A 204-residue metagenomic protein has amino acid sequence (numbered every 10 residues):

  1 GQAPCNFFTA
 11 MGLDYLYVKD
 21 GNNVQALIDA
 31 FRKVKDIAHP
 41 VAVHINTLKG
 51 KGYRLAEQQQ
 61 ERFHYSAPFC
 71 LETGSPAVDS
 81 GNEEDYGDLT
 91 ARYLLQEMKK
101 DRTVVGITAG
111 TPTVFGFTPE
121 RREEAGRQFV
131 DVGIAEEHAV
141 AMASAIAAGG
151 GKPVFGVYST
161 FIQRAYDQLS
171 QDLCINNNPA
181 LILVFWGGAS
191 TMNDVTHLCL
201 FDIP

Functional and structural regions predicted by a protein language model:
Q2-P4, T9-A30, D36-P204: Thiamine diphosphate
